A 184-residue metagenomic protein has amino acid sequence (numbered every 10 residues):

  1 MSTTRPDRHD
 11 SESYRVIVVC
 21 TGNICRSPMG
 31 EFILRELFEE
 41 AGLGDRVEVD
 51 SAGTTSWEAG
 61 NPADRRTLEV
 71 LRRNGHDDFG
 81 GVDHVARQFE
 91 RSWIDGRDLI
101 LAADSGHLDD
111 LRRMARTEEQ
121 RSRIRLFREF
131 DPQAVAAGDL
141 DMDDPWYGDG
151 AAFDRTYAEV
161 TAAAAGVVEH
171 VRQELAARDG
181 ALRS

Functional and structural regions predicted by a protein language model:
S2-S184: Short polar/charged helix/loop
